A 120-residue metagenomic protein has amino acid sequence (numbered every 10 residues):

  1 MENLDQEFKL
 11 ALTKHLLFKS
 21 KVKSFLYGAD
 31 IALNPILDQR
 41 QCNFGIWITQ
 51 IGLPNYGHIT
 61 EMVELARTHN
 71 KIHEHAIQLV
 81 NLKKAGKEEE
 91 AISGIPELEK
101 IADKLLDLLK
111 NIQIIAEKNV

Functional and structural regions predicted by a protein language model:
M1-V120: N-terminal membrane-sensor/transducer module of prokaryotic signaling receptors
